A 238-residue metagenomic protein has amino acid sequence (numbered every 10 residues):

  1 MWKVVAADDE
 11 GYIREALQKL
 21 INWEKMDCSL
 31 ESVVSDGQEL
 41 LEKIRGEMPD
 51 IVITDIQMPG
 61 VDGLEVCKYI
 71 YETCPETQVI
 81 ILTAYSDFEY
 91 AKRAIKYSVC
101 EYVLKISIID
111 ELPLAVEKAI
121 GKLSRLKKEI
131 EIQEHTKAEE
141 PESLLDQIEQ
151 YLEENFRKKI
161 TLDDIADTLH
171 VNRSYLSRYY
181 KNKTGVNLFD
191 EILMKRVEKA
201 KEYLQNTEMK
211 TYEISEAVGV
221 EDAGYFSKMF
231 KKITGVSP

Functional and structural regions predicted by a protein language model:
W2-I13, L17-Q18, V52: Conserved acidic segment of CheY-like receiver
G11-S32, R178, N182: Two-component/phosphorelay signaling modules centered on CheY-like receiver
Q18, V33-I51: Acidic, metal-coordinating helix/loop segments flanking the phosphotransfer/catalytic sites of two-component signaling
K25-S35, K43, A91: Short hydrophobic/Thr-rich beta-strand motif most characteristic of the beta2 strand and flanking loop of CheY-like
S35, E47, G60-V61, M209: Hydrophobic residue at a beta-alpha junction that N-caps the helix immediately following a catalytic beta-strand/loop
E42, P49-K127: CheY-like receiver
I148-I160, Y180, T184, K201-K210 (+2 more regions): Basic, amphipathic alpha-helical hairpins
N182-E221: Terminal helix-turn-helix DNA-binding modules in bacterial transcription factors
